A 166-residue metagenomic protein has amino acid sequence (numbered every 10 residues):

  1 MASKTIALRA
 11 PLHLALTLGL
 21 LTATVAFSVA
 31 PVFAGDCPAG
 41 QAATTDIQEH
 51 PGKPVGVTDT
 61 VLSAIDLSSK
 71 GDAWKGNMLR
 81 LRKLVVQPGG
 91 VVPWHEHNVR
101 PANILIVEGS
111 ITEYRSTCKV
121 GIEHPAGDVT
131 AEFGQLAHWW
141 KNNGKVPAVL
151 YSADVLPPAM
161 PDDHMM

Functional and structural regions predicted by a protein language model:
A2-H13, T24-F27, P31-R80, G121-E123 (+2 more regions): A short, N-terminal "cap"/entry segment at the start of jelly-roll beta-barrel domains of the cupin/DSBH fold
G76-L81, P101, Q135, K145-A148: Extracytoplasmic
L81-K83, N103, V129-A131, S152-A153: Conserved hydrophobic/aromatic beta-strand scaffold that supports enzyme active sites
V86, T117-Q135: Short acidic-glycine-tyrosine-enriched beta hairpin
V92-H97, R115, I122, K141-N142: Short histidine-centered beta-strand/loop micro-motifs that create catalytic or ligand/metal-coordination sites
H97-C118: Glycine- and acidic-residue-biased ligand/ion/polar-headgroup-sensing regions
P125, G134-P161: Ligand-binding loop in jelly-roll beta-barrel domains
